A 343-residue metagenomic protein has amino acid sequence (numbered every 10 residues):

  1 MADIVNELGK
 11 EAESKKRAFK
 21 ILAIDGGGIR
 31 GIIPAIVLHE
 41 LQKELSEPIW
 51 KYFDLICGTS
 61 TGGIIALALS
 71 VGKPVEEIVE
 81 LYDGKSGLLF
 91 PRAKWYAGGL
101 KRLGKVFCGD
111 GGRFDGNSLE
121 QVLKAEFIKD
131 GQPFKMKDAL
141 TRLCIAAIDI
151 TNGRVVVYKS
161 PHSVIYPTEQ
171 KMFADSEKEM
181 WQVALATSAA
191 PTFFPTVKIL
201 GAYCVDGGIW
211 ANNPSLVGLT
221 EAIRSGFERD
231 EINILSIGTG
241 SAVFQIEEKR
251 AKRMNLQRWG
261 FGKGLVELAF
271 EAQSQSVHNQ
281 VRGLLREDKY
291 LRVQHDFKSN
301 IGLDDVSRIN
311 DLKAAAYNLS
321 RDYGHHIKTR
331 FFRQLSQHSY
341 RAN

Functional and structural regions predicted by a protein language model:
A2-N343: Conserved catalytic cores and adjacent C-terminal regulatory segments of lipid-metabolizing esterases/lipases
